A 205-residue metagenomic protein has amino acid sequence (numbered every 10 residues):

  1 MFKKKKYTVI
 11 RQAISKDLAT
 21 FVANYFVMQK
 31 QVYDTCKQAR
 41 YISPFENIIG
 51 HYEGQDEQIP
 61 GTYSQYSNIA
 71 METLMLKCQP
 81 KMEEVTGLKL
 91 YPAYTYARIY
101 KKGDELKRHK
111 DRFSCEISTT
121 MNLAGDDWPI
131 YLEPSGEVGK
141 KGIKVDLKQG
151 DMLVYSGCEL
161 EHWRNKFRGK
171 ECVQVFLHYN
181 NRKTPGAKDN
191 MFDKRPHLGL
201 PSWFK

Functional and structural regions predicted by a protein language model:
M1-T86: Non-heme Fe(II)/2-oxoglutarate
G87-Y96: A short coil-to-beta-strand element that immediately follows conserved catalytic motifs
I99: Conserved active-site beta-strand element of glycosyltransferases/polysaccharide synthases
K102-W163, E171-V175, N180-R195: Catalytic core of non-heme Fe(II) oxygenases with the double-stranded beta-helix
M191-K205: Acidic/histidine-enriched, glycine/proline-rich intrinsically disordered or flexible terminal extensions
